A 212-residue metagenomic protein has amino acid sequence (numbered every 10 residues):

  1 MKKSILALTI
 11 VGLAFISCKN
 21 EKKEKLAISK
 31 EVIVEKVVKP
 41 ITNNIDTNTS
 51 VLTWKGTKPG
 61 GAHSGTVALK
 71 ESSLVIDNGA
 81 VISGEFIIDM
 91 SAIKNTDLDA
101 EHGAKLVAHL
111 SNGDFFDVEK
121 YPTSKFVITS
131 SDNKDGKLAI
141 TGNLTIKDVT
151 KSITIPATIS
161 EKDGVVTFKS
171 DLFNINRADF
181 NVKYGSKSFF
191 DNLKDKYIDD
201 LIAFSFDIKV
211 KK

Functional and structural regions predicted by a protein language model:
M1-S4, N20: Positively charged n-region of N-terminal signal peptides that target proteins for export
I5-I10: Sec-dependent signal peptide hydrophobic core
A14-S17: C-terminal motif of bacterial Sec signal peptides marking the signal peptidase cleavage site
K19-K212: Low-complexity, acidic/polar, glycine-enriched regions of mature
